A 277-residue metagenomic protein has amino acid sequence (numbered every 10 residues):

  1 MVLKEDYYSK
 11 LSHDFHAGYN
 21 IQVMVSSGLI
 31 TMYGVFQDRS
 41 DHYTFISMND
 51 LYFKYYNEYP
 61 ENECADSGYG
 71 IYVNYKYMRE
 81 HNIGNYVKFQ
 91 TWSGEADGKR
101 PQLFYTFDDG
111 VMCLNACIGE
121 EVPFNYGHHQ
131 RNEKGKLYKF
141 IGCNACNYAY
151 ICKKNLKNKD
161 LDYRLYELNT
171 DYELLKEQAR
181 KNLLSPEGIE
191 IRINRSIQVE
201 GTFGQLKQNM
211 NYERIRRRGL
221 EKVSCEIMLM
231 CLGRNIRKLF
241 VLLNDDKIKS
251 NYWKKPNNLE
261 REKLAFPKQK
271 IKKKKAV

Functional and structural regions predicted by a protein language model:
M1-V277: Anion-binding and metal-coordination hotspots
